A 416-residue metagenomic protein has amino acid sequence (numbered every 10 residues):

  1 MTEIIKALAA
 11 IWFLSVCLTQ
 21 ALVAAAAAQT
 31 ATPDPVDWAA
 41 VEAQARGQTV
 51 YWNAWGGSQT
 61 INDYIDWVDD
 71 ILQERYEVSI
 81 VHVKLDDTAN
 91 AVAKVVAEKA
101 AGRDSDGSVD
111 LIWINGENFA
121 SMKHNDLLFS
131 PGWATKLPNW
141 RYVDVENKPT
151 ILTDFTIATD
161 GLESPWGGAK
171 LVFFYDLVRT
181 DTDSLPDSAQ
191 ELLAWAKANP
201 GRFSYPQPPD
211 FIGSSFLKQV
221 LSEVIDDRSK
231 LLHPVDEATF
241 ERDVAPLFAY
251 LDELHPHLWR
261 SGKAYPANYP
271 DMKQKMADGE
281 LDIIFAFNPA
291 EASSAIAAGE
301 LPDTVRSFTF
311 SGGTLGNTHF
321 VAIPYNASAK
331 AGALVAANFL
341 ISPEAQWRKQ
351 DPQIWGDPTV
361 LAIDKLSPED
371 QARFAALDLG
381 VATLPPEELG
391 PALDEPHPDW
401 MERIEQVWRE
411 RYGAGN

Functional and structural regions predicted by a protein language model:
L8-V23: Bacterial N-terminal signal peptides
T30-V36, Q274, V381-N416: Conserved C-terminal helix/tail region of periplasmic/extracytoplasmic solute-binding proteins
P35-R46, N53, G57-S79, F173: Short, polar/charged alpha-helical segment
W55-W67, V83-N90, S105, V109 (+1 more regions): Extracytoplasmic ligand-binding site segments that recognize negatively charged/polar headgroups
V95, M122, M272-A277: Hydrophobic residues within well-ordered alpha-helices
F119-S121, I284-P302: A ligand-binding cleft/hinge motif common to bilobed small-molecule-binding domains
A245, Y250-L254, P289, E300-A322: Periplasmic-binding protein-like
T314-L315, H319-E388: Mature extracytoplasmic/periplasmic domains
